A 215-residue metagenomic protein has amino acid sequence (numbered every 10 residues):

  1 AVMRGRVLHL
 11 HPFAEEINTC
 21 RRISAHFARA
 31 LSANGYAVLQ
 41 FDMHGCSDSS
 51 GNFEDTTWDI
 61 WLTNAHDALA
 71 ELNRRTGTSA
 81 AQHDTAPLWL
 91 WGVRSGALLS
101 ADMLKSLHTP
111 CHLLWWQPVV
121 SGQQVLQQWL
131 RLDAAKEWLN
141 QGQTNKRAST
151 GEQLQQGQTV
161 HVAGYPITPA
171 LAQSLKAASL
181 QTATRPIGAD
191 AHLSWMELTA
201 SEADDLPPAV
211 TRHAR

Functional and structural regions predicted by a protein language model:
V2-D42: Short, surface-exposed "cap/lid" segments of acyl-processing enzymes
G5-V7, P87-W89, H112: Structural motif
A14, M43-D48, V120: Alpha/beta-hydrolase active-site loop signature
S24, A28, W58, L62-A65 (+1 more regions): Amphipathic alpha-helical segments in well-structured domains
L31, M103-L107: Aromatic pocket-lining residues of Rossmann-like dinucleotide-binding sites
C46-S79, H83-D84: Catalytic nucleophile-loop/oxyanion-hole region of alpha/beta-hydrolase and closely related hydrolase-like folds
T78, L107-R215: The alpha/beta-hydrolase serine catalytic core
L88-L104: Glycine-rich nucleophile elbow surrounding the catalytic serine of serine-hydrolase chemistry
